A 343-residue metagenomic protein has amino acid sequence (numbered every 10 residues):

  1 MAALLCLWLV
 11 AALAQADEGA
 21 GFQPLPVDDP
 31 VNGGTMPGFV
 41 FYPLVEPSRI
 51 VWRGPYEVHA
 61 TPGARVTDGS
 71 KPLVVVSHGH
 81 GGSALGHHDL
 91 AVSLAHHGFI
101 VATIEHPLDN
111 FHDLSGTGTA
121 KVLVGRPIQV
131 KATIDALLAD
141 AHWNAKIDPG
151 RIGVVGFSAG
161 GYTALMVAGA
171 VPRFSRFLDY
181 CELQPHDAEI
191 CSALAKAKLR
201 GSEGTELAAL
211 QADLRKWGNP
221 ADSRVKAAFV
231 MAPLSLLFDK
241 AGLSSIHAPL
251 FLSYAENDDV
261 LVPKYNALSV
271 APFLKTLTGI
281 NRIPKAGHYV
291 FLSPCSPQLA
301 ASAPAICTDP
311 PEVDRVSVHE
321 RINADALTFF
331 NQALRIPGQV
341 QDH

Functional and structural regions predicted by a protein language model:
Q15-V76, H96, G279: Domain-level recognition of soluble alpha/beta enzyme cores, biased toward histidine phosphatases/phosphomutases
S48, H59-K71, V76-D113, D259-P263: Short substrate-entry loop that stabilizes the transition state in hydrolases
G81, L85-H88, V92, E105-I128 (+2 more regions): Cap/lid segment of the alpha/beta-hydrolase catalytic domain
T119-A145, M166, S175-L199, L214 (+1 more regions): Alpha/beta-hydrolase active-site loop
G156-G160, A164: Gly/Ala-rich beta-loop-alpha elbow adjacent to hydrolase catalytic centers
L236-L237, N257-L261, H288-Y289: Acidic catalytic loop of the alpha/beta-hydrolase fold
I246, L252-Y254: Short beta-strand/loop motif that positions the catalytic acidic residue of the alpha/beta-hydrolase fold
A248, V262-P272, C295: Short alpha-helix in the alpha/beta-hydrolase fold that links the catalytic acid
